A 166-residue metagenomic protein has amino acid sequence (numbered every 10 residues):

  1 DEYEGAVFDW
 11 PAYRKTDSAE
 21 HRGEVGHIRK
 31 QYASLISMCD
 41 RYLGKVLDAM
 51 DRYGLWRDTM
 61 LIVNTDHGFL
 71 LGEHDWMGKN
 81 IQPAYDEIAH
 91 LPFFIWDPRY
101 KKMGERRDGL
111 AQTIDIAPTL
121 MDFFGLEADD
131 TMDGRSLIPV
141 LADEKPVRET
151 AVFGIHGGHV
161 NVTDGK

Functional and structural regions predicted by a protein language model:
D1-E20, P92: Core domains of carbohydrate- and sulfate-ester-processing enzymes
V7, A33, G54, D75-W76 (+3 more regions): Glycine-centered secondary-structure boundary/capping sites
R14-R22, H74-M77, L126-D130: Short low-complexity stretches enriched in small and charged residues
T16-T59: A long, amphipathic alpha-helix that forms part of the scaffold/cap immediately adjacent to metal-dependent active
G26-M38, N80-L91, K101-P118, F124-R135: A short beta-strand-to-alpha-helix junction
M38-R41, K45-A49, F93, P118-F123 (+1 more regions): Residue-level signal for well-ordered alpha-helical scaffold segments within enzymatic catalytic domains
A49-E105, Q112, G158-V160: Histidine-centered active-site microenvironments of extracellular/periplasmic hydrolases and transferases
H67-E73, I114-A117, D122-K166: C-terminal cap/loop subdomain of S1 sulfatases and analogous C-terminal strand-loop tails that border
